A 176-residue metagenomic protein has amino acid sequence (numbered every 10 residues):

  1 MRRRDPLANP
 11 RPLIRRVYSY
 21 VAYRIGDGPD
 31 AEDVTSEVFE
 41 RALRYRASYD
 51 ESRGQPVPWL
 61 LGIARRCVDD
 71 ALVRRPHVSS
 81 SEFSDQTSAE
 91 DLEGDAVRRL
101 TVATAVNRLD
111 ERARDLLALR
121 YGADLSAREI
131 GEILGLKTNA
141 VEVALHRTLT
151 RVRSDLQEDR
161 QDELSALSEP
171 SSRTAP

Functional and structural regions predicted by a protein language model:
M1-S19, L43, R114: A short, charge-rich alpha-helical start-of-domain segment used by transcription regulators
N9, L13, V17, V38 (+2 more regions): Residue-level preference for hydrophobic side chains embedded in well-ordered alpha helices
P10-R11, Y18, G28-Y45: Conserved RNAP core-binding helix
R44-E51, L61-E82, D95, E158-R160: Arg/Lys-rich amphipathic alpha helix in sigma70-family domain 2
R65, R128, L134-Q161: DNA-recognition helix of helix-turn-helix
D70, P76-R99, S126, A166-T174: Internal acidic/polar
V73, L109, R114, L149-E169 (+1 more regions): Short, Lys/Arg-enriched C-terminal cap helix and immediately downstream tail that follows
L116-R120: A short pre-motif secondary-structure segment
